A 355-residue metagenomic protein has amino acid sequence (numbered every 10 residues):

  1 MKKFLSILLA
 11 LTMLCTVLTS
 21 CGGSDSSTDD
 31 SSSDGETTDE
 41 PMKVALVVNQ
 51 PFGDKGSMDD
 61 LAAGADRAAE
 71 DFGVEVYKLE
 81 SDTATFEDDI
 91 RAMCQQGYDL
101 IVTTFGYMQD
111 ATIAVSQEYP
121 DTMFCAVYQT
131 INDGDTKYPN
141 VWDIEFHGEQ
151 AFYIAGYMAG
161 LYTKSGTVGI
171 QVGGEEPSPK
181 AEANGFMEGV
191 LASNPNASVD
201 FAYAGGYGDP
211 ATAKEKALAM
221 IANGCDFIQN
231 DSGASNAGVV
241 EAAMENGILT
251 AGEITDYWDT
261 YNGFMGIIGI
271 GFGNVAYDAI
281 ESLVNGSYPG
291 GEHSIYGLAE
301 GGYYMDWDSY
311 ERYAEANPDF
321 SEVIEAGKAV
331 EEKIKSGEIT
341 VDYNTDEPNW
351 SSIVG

Functional and structural regions predicted by a protein language model:
M1-L9: Positively charged n-region of N-terminal signal peptides that target proteins for export
K2, S27-D29: Compositionally biased, low-complexity segments
T16-S20: C-terminal motif of bacterial Sec signal peptides marking the signal peptidase cleavage site
G22-D25: Bacterial signal peptide processing site
D29-G355: A residue-level marker of the well-folded mature domains of exported/periplasmic proteins
